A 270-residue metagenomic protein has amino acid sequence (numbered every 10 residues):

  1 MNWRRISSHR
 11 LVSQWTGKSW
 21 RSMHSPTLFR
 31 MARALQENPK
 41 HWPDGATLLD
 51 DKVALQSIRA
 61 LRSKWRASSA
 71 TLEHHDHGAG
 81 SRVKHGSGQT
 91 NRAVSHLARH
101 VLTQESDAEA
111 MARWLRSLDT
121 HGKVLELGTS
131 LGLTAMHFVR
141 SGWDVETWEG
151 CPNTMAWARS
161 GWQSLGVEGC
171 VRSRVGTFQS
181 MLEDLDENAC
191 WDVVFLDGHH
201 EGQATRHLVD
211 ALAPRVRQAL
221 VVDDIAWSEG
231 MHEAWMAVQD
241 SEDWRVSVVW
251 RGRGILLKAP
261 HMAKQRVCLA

Functional and structural regions predicted by a protein language model:
M1-V193, H200-A219, I225-A270: A short alpha-helical cap/connector motif
